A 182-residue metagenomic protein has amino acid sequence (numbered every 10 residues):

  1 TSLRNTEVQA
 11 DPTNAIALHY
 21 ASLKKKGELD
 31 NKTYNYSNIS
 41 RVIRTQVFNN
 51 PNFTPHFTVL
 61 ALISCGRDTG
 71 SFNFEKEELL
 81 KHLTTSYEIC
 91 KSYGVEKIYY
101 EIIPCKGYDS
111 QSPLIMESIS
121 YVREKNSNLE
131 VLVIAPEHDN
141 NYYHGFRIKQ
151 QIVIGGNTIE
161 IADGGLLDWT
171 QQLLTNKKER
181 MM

Functional and structural regions predicted by a protein language model:
T1-M182: TRNA-recognition modules of translation machinery and tRNA-sensing kinases, especially anticodon-binding
